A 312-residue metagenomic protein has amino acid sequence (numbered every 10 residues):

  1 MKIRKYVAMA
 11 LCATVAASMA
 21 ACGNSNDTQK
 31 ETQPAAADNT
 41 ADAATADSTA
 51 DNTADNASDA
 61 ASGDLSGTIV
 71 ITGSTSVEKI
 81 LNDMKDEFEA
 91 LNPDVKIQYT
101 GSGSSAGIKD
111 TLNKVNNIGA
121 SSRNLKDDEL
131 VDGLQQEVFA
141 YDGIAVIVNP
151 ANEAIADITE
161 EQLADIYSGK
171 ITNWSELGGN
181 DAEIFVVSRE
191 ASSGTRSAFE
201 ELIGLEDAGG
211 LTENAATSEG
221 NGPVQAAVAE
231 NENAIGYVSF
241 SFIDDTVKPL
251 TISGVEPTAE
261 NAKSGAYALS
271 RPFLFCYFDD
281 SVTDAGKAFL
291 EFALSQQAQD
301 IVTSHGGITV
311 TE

Functional and structural regions predicted by a protein language model:
M1-A10: Bacterial Sec-dependent N-terminal signal peptides
L11-A16: Hydrophobic helical h-region of N-terminal Sec-dependent signal peptides in bacterial secretory/periplasmic proteins
A17-A21: C-terminal motif of bacterial Sec signal peptides marking the signal peptidase cleavage site
G23-A37, D42-D47, D51, D55-L112 (+2 more regions): Exported/periplasmic ABC-transporter solute-binding proteins
